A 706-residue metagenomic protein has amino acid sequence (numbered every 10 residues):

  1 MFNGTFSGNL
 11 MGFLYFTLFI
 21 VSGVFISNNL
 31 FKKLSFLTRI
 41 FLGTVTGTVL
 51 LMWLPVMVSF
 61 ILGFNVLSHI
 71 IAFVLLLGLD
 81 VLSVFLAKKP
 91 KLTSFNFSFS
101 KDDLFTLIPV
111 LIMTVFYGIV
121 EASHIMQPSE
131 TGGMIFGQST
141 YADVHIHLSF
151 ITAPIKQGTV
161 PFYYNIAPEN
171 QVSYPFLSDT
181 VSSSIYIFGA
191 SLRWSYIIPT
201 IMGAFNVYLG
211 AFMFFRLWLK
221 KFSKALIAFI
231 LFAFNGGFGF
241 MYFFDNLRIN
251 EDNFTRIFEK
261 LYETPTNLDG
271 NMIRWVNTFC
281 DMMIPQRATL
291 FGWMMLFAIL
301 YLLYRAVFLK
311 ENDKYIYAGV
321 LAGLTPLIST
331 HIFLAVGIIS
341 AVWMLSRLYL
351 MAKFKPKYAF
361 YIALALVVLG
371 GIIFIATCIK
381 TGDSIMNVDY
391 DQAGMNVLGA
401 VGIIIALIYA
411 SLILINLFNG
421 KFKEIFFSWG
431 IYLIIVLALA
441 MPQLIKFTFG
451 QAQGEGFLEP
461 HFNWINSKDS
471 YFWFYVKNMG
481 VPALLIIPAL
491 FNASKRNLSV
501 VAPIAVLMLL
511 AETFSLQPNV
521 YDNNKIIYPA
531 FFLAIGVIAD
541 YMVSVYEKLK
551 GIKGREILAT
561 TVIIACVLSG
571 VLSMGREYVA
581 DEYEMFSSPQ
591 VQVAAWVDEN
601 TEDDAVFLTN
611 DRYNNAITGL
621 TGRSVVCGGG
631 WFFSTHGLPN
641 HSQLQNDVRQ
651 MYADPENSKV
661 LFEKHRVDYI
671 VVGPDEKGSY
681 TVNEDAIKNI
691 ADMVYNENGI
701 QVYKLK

Functional and structural regions predicted by a protein language model:
M1-D103, L350, A359-A365, S384-I403: Membrane-embedded, hydrophobic transmembrane alpha-helices
T5, M113-M295, T330-L334, Y583-E584 (+1 more regions): Active-site lumenal/periplasmic loops and adjacent helix-entry segments of GT-C-fold, multi-pass membrane
V66-E130, F222, L226, L414-L417: Start-transfer (signal-anchor) and selected internal transmembrane alpha helices of multi-pass inner/ER membrane
F116-E121, F234, F238, I328 (+7 more regions): Transmembrane alpha-helical segments
C280-M282, Y315-T330: Membrane-interface alpha helices of multi-pass inner-membrane proteins
A298-A306, I339-M351, I403-G420, N478-L498 (+1 more regions): Hydrophobic, aromatic-rich transmembrane alpha-helices and their immediate juxtamembrane boundary segments
A359-G370, I403-Y409, F422-L437, S544-M574: Signature aromatic-anchored transmembrane alpha helix within multi-pass, membrane-resident enzymes that catalyze glycan
D540, Y546, K550-K706: Extracytoplasmic
